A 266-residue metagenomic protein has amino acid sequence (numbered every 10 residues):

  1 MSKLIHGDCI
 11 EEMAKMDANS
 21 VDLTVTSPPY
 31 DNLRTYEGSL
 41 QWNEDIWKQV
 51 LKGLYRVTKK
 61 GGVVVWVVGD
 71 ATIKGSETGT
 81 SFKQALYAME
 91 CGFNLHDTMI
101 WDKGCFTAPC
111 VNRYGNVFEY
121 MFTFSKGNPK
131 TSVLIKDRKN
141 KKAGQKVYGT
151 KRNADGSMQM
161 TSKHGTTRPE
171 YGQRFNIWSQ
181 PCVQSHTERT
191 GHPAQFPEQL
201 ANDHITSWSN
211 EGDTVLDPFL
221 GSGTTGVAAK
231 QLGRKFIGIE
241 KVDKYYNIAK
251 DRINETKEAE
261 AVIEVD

Functional and structural regions predicted by a protein language model:
M1-I248, N254-E255, V265: Core catalytic lobe of class I
A259-I263: N-terminal glycine-rich dinucleotide-binding loop that anchors FAD/FMN and/or NAD(P) in oxidoreductases
